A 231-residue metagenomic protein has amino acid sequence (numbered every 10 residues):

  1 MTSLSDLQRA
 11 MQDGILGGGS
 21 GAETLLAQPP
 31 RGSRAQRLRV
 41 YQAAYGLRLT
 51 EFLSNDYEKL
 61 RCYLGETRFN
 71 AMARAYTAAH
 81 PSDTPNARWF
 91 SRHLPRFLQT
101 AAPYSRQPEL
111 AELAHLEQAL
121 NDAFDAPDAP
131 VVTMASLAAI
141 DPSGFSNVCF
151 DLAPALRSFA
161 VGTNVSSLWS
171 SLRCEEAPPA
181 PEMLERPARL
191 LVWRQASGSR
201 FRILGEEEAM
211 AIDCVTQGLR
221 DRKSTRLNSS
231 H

Functional and structural regions predicted by a protein language model:
M1-A129: N-terminal, charged low-complexity regulatory/assembly segments
G17-G18, E175, G218: Short loop/turn hinge sites at secondary-structure boundaries
A78-S199, I203-E206: Hydrophobic packing positions characteristic of elongated beta-solenoid/beta-helix-type spike/fiber shafts
A209: Short alpha-helical elements of helix-turn-helix
I212-K223: Short capping segments at the starts of secondary-structure elements
K223-H231: Conserved small/polar residues in nucleotide/adenosyl-binding loops
